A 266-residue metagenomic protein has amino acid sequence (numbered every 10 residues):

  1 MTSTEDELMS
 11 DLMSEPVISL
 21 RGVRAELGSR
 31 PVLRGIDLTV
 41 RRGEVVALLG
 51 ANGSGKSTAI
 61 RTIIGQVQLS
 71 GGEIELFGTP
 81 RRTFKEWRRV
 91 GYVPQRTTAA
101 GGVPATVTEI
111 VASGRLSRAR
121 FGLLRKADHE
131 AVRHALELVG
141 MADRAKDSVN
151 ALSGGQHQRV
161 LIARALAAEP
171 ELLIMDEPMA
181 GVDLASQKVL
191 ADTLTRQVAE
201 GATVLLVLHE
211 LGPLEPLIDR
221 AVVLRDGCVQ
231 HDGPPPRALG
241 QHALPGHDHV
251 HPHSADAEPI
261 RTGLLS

Functional and structural regions predicted by a protein language model:
I64: Helix-to-loop junction immediately C-terminal to a conserved catalytic motif
A112, K126-R144: Conserved ABC ATPase "signature" region
S148-L152: Conserved ABC ATPase signature
E169: Conserved catalytic motifs of ABC-family nucleotide-binding domains
L173-D176: Catalytic Walker B motif of ABC-type/P-loop ATPase nucleotide-binding domains
L208-H209: H-loop/switch region of ABC-family ATPase nucleotide-binding domains
